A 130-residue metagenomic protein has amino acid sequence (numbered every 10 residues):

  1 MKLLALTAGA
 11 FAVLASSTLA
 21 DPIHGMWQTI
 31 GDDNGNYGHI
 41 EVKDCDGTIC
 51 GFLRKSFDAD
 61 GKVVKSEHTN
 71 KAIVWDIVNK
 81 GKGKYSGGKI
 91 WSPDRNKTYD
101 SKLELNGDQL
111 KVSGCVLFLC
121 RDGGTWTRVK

Functional and structural regions predicted by a protein language model:
M1-T7: Bacterial N-terminal signal peptides that target proteins for export
T7-A8, T18: Cleavable N-terminal signal peptides
V13-A20: Sec/Tat signal peptide C-region and signal peptidase I cleavage site
I23-D94, T98-Y99: Central antiparallel beta-sheet cores of small beta-barrel/beta-sandwich binding domains
P93-R95, D100-L103, Q109-G123: Short, exposed beta-strand-loop hairpins at the edges of beta-sheets in extracellular/periplasmic proteins
V129-K130: Short, solvent-exposed mixed-charge patches
